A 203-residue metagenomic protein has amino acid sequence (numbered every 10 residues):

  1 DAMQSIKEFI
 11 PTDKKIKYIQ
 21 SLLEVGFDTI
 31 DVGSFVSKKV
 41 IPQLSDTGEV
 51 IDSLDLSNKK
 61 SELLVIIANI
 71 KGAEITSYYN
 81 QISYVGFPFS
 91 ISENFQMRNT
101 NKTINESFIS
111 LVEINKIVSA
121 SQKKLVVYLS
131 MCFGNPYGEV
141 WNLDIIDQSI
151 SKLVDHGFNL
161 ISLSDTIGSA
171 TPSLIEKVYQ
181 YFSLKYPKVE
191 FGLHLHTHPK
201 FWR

Functional and structural regions predicted by a protein language model:
D1, D28-V32, S61-I67, S83-F87 (+3 more regions): Hydrophobic faces of well-ordered beta-strands that scaffold small-molecule active sites in alpha/beta enzyme cores
D1-I16, S61-I70, R98-T103, M131-I145 (+1 more regions): Active-site mouth loops of central-metabolism enzymes
T12-D13, K17-S21, V25-S61, I67-I82: Glycine-rich, positively charged N-terminal anion/phosphate-binding segment
G26, Y78-V85, D155-N159, Y181-F191: Glycine-enriched alpha-helix->loop->beta-strand junction motifs that scaffold or abut catalytic
D28-L54, F87-K102, F133-Y137, S162-S173: Glycine-rich, proline-tolerant flexible connector loops at the mouths of alpha/beta enzymes
V40-V65, E106-V126, L174-L193: Alpha-helix-loop-beta-strand connector modules within alpha/beta enzyme cores
Q43-G48, A73-Y79, Y137-I146, T171-S183 (+1 more regions): Distinct, well-ordered alpha-helical segments
I91-N159, S164-T166: Conserved anion-binding
